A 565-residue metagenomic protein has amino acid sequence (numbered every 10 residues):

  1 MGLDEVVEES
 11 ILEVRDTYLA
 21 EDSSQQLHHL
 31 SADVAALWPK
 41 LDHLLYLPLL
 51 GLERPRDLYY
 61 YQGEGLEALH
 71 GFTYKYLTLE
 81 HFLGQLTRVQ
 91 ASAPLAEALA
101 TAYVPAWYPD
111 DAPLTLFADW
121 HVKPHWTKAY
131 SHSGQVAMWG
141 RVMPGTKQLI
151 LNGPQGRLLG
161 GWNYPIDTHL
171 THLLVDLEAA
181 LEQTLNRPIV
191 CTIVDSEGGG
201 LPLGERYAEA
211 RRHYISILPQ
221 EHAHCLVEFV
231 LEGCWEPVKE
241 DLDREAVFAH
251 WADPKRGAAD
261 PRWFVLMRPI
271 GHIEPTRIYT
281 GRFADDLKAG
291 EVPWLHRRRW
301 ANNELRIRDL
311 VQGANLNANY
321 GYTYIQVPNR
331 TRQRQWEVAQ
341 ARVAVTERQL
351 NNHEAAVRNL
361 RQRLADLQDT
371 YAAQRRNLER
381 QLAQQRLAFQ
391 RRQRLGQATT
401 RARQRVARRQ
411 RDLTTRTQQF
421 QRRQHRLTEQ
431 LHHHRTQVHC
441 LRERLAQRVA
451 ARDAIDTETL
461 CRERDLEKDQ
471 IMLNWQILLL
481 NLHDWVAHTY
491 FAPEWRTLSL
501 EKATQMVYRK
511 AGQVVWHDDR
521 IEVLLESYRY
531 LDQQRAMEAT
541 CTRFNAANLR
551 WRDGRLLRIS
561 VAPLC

Functional and structural regions predicted by a protein language model:
M1-V142, Q148-D167, L174-T184, A210 (+2 more regions): Dynamic "connector" segments at or just before major functional cores
Q26-A32, T280, G290-R299, N317-P328 (+1 more regions): Short, solvent-exposed helix-loop connector elements
W120-P124, P165, S196-G198, R282-F283 (+1 more regions): Short, flexible loop/turn elements at secondary-structure junctions
N163, H172-L174, R206-K239, A289-W294 (+3 more regions): Catalytic or ion-translocation cores adjacent to nucleophile or general acid/base/metal-coordination motifs in diverse
T192-P202, Q220-A223: Acidic, metal-coordinating catalytic cores used for nucleic-acid/nucleotide bond scission and strand-transfer chemistry
A210-R306, R394-Q397, R401-Q410, T415-E429 (+8 more regions): An anionic, glycine-rich sequence signature occurring as long contiguous blocks
R332-R448, R452: Long, non-membrane, amphipathic alpha-helices that form coiled-coils
